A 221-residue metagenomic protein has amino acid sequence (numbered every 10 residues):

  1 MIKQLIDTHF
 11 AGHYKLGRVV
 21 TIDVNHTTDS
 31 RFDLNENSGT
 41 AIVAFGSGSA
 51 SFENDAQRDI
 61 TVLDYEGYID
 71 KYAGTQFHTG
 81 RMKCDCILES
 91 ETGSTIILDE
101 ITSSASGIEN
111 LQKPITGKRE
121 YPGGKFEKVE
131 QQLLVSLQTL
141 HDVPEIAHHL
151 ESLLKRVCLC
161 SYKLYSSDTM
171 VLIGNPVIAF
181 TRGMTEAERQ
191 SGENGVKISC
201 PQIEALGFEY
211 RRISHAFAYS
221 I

Functional and structural regions predicted by a protein language model:
M1-C84: Basic, amphipathic N-terminal segments that precede the first structured/catalytic domain
G80-E89, V129, Q138: Catalytic centers of nucleases
C86-L88, T95-G107: Conserved catalytic cores of phosphodiester-cleaving nucleases, focusing on short active-site segments
T92, A105, L164-S167: Short loop/turn segments at secondary-structure transitions that flank enzyme active sites
D99-I101, E109-P114, I146-H148: Short acidic alpha-helical/loop segments enriched in Asp/Glu that coordinate divalent cations
S106-Q112, D168-M170: Short acidic/His/Gly/Ser-rich catalytic and metal-binding motifs that mark active-site loops of diverse hydrolases
T116-L159: Catalytic cores of nucleic-acid endonucleases
V157-I221: Short, low-complexity, polybasic intrinsically disordered segments
